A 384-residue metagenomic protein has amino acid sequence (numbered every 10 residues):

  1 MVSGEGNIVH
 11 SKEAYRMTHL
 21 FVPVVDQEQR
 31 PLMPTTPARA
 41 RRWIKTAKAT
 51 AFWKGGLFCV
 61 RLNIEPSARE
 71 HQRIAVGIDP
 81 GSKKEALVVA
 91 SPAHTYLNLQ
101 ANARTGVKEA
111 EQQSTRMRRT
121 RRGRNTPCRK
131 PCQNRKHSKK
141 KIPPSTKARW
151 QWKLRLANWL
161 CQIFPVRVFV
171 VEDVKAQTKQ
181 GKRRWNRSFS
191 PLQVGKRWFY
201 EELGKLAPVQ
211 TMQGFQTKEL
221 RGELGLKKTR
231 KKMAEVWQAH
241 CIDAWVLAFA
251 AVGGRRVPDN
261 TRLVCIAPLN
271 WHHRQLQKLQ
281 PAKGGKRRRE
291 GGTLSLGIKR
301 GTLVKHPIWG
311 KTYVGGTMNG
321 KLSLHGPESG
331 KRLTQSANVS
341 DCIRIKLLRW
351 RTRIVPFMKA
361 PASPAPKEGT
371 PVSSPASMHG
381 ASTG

Functional and structural regions predicted by a protein language model:
M1-V9, T35-E70: Charged, flexible boundary elements
V2-S3, I8-T36: Low-complexity, highly charged intrinsically disordered N-terminal segments that act as targeting/localization
F21-V22, A75, L87: Generic short beta-strand
D26-E28, A90-H94, P307-W309, M318-N319: Short acidic-glycine loop/turn motifs at beta-strand connectors
R69, S82-K83, A90-R300, C342-G384: Substrate-contacting helices/loops that form the catalytic groove of nucleic-acid and nucleotide-polymer processing
R73-G81: Two-metal-ion RNase H-like nuclease active-site motif
L97, H325-C342: A short macromolecule-binding patch
T302-L303, W309-H325: Short beta-strand-centered aromatic/proline hotspots
